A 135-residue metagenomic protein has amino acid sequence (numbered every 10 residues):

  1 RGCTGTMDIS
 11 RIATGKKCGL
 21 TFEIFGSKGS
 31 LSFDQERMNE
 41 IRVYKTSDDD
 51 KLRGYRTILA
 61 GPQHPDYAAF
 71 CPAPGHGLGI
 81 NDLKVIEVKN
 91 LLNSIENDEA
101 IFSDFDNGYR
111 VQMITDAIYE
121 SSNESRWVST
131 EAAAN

Functional and structural regions predicted by a protein language model:
R1, K28-F102, A134-N135: C-terminal glycine/acidic-rich active-site capping loop/insertion
R1-G19, E23, D106: Rossmann-like dinucleotide-binding domain that binds NAD(P)(H)
T4, I41, S125: Predominantly a Rossmann-like dinucleotide-binding segment in NAD(P)-dependent oxidoreductases
G79, L83-E87, T115-E124: Stable alpha-helical structural segments in soluble proteins, enriched in small hydrophobic residues
L91, G108, S125: Hydrophobic, well-ordered secondary-structure elements that form the walls of internal hydrophobic environments
F105, Y109-Q112: C-terminal interaction segments
E120-N135: C-terminal capping/lid region of NAD(P)-dependent oxidoreductase domains
